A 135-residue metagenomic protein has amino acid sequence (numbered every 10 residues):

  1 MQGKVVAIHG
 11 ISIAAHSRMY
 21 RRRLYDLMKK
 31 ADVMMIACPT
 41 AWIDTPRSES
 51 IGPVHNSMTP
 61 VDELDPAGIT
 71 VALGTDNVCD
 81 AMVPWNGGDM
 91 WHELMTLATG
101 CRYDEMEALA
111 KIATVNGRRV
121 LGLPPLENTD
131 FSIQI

Functional and structural regions predicted by a protein language model:
M1-S57: Active-site core of metal-dependent hydrolases
A41, N56-Q134: His/Asp/Glu-enriched, well-ordered alpha-helical/loop segment that forms or immediately abuts the divalent-metal
